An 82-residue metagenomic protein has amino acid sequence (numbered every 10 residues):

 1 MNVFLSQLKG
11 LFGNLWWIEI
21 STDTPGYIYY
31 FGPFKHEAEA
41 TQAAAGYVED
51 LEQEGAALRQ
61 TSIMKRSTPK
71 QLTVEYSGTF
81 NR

Functional and structural regions predicted by a protein language model:
N2-V3, D50-R82: Short, mixed-charge low-complexity intrinsically disordered segments
V3-Y30: Short aromatic-glycine-(Arg/Gly/Cys) micro-motifs in beta-strand/loop hairpins
D23-P25, E37, R66-T68: Generic structural motif
Y27-E39: A short, exposed loop/beta-hairpin motif centered on an aromatic-Gly-Thr core
Y27-Y30, Y47, Y76: Sequence-level detector for tyrosine residue identity
I28, Q42, Q71-T73: Short acidic, gly/pro-rich beta-turn/loop elements at beta-sheet edges and active-site/ligand-binding grooves
E37-E54: Acidic, aromatic-enriched beta-alpha/helix-loop junctions
